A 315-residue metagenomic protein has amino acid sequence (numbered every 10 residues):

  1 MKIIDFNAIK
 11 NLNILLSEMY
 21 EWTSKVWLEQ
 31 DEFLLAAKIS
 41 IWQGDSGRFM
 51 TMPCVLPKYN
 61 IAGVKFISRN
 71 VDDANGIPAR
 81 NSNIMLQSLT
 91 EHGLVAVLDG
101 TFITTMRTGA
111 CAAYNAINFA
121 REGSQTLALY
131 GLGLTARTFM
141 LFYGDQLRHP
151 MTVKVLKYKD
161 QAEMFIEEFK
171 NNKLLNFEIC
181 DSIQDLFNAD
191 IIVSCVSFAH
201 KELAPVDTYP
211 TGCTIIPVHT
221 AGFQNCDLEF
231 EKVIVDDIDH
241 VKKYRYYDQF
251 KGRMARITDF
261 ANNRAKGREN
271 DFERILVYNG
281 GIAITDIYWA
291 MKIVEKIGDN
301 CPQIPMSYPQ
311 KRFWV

Functional and structural regions predicted by a protein language model:
M1-T105, A113, G123, I284-I287 (+2 more regions): N-terminal ligand-binding/catalytic initiation module
I9-K10, C226-V315: Adenosine-phosphate binding glycine-rich loop
F119-T126, H149, P210-T211: Short helix-loop-beta connector
L132-G133: Glycine-rich Rossmann-fold phosphate-binding loop(s) that bind the pyrophosphate of adenine dinucleotide cofactors
A136-R137: N-terminal Rossmann-fold NAD(P) dinucleotide-binding loop
D145-F169: NAD(P)-binding Rossmann-fold cofactor-contacting core
L174-Q249: Rossmann-like adenosine-cofactor binding region
